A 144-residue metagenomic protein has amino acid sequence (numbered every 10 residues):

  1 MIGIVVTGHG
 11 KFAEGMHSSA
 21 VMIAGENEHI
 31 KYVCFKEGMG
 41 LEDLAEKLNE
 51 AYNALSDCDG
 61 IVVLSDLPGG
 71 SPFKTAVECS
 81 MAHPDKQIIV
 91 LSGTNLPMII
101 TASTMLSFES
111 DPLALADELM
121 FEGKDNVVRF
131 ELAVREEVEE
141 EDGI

Functional and structural regions predicted by a protein language model:
I2-I144: N-terminal loops that bind phosphate or other acidic moieties and the adjacent beta-alpha structural core
